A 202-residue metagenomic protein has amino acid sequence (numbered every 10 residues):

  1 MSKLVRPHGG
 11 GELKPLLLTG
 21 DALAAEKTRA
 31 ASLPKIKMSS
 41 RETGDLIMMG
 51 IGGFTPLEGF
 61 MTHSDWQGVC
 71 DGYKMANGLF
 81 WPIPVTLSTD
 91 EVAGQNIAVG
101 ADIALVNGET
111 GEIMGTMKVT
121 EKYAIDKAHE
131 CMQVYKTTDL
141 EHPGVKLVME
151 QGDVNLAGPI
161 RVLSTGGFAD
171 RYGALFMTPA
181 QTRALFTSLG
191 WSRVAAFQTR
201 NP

Functional and structural regions predicted by a protein language model:
M1-P202: Non-catalytic terminal extensions that flank enzyme cores
